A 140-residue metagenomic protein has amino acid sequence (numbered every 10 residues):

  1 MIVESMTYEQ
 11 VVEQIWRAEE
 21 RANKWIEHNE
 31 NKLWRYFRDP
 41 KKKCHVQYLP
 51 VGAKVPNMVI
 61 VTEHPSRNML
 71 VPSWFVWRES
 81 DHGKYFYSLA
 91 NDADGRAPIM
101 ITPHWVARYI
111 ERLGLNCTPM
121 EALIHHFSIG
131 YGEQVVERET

Functional and structural regions predicted by a protein language model:
M1-T140: Ribonuclease/tRNase effector modules and their secretory precursors
